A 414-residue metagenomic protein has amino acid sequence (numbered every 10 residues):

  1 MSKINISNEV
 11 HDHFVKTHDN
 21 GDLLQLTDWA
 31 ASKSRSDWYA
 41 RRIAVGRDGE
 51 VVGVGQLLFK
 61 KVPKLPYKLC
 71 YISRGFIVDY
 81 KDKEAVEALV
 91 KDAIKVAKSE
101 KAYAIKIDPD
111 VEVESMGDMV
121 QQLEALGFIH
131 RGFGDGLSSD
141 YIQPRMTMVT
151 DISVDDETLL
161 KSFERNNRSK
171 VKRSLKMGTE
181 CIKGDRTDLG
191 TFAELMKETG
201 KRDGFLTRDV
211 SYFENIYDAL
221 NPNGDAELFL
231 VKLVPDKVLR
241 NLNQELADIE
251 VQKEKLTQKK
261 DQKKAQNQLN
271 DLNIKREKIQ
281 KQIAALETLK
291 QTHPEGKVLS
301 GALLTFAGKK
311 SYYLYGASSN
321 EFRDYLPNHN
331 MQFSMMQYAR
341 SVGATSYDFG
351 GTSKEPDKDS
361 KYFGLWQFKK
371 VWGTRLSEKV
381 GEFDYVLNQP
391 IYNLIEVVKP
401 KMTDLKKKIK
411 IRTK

Functional and structural regions predicted by a protein language model:
K3-D48, V52-L65, P109-E114, F128-I142 (+1 more regions): A conserved beta-strand-loop-helix scaffold within acyl/acetyltransferase catalytic domains
N5-N8, H18, A31-S32, F59 (+2 more regions): Active-site/acyl-donor-binding loops of N-acyltransferases
L65-D140, L299-G301, T305-W372: Acyl-donor binding region in acyl/amide transferases
K68-R74, M146, M177-T179: Short amphipathic alpha-helical segments
A102-Y103, F192-L195, A226-F229, Y347-G350 (+1 more regions): A general structural signal for short secondary-structure boundary/capping elements
M116, A193, A219, K358-D359 (+1 more regions): Short Asp/Glu-rich motifs
